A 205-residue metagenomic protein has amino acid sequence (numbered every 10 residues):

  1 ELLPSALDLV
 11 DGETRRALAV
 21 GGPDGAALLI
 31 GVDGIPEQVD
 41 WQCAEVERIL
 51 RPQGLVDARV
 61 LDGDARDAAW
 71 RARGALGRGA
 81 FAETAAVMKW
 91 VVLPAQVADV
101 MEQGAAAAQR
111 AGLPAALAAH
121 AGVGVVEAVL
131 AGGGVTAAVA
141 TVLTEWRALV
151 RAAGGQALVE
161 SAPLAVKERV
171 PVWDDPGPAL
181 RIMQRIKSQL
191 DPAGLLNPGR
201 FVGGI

Functional and structural regions predicted by a protein language model:
E1-D57: Acidic, glycine-rich loop-and-beta core segments that form the ion-binding/anion-interacting portion of active sites
V10-G12, G21-P23, E47-I205: Conserved glycine-rich FAD pyrophosphate-binding loop
